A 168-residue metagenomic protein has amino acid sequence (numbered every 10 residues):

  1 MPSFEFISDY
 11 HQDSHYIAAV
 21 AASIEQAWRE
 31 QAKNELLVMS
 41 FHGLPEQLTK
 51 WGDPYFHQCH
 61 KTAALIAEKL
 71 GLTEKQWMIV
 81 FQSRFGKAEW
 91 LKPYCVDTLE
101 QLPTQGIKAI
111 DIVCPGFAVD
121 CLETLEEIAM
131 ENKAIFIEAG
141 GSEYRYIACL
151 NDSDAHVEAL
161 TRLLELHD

Functional and structural regions predicted by a protein language model:
M1-D168: Extended amphipathic ligand-handling, pore-lining, and cofactor/metal-binding catalytic surfaces
